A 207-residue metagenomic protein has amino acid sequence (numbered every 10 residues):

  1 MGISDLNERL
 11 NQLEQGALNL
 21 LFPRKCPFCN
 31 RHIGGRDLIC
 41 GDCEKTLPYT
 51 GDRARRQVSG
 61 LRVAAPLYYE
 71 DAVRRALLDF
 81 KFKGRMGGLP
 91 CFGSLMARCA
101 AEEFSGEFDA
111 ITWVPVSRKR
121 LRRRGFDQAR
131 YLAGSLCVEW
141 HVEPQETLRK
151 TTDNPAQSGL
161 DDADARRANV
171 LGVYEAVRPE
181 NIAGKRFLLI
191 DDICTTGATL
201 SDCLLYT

Functional and structural regions predicted by a protein language model:
M1-L205: Glycine-rich phosphate/pyrophosphate-handling loop used in enzymes and phosphotransfer proteins
